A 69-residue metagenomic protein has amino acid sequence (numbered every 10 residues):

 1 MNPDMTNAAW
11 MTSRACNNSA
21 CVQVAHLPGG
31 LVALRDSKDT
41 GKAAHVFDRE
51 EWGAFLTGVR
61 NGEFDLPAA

Functional and structural regions predicted by a protein language model:
M1-A69: Positively charged, low-complexity terminal tracts and the immediately adjacent first secondary-structure elements
